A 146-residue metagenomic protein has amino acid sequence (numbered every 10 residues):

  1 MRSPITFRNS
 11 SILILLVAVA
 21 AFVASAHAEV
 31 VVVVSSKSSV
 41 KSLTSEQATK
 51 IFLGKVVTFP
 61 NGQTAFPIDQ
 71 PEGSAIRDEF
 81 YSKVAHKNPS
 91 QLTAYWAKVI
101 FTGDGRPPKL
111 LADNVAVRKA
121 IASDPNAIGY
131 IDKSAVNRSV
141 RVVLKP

Functional and structural regions predicted by a protein language model:
M1-R8: N-terminal secretory signal peptides that target proteins for export/translocation
S10-A21: Bacterial N-terminal signal peptides
F22-A28: Sec/Tat signal peptide C-region and signal peptidase I cleavage site
E29-P146: Exported/periplasmic ABC-transporter solute-binding proteins
